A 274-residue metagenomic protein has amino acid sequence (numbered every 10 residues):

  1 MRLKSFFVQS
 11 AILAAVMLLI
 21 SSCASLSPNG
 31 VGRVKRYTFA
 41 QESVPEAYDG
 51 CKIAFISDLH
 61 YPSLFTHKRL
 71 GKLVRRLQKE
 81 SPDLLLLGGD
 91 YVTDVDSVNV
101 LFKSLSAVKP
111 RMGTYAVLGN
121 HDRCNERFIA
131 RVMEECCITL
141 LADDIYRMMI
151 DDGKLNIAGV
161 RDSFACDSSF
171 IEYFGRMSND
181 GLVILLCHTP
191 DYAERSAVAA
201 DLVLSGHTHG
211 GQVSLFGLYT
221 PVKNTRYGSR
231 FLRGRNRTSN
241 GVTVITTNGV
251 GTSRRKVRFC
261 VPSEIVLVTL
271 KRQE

Functional and structural regions predicted by a protein language model:
M1-A47: N-terminal membrane-anchoring alpha-helices
G30, A47-L141: Membrane-embedded segments
A40-A54, I138-T139, Y146-G159, N179-L182 (+2 more regions): Beta-strand-turn-beta hairpins that frame and shape the catalytic cleft of phosphate-ester-processing enzymes
F55, L87-G88, G159, L204 (+1 more regions): A structural signal for the hydrophobic beta-strands that form the central parallel beta-sheet of Rossmann-like
H60, Y91-V92, H121-D122, I145-Y146 (+4 more regions): Catalytic metal-binding/acid-base residues of hydrolase active sites
D83-L84, Y115, I138-T139, L155 (+3 more regions): Short, Asp-centered acidic motifs that coordinate Mg2+ and/or phosphate in catalytic or ligand-binding sites
S106, P190-T269: Conserved beta-sheet core of the metallophosphoesterase superfamily
R123, R131-T139, D144, I150-C187 (+2 more regions): Binuclear metal-dependent hydrolase catalytic cores centered on His/Asp/Glu-rich metal-binding motifs
